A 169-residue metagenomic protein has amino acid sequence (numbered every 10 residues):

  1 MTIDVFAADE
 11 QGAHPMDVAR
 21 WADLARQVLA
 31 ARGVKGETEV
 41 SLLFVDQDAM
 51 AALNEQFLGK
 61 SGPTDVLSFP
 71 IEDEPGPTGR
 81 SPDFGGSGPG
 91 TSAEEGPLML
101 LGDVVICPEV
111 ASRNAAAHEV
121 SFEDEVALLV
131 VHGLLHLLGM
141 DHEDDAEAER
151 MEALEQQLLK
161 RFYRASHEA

Functional and structural regions predicted by a protein language model:
M1-A127, L135-A169: An acidic/histidine-cluster motif and surrounding catalytic segment that typifies divalent-metal-assisted enzyme active
